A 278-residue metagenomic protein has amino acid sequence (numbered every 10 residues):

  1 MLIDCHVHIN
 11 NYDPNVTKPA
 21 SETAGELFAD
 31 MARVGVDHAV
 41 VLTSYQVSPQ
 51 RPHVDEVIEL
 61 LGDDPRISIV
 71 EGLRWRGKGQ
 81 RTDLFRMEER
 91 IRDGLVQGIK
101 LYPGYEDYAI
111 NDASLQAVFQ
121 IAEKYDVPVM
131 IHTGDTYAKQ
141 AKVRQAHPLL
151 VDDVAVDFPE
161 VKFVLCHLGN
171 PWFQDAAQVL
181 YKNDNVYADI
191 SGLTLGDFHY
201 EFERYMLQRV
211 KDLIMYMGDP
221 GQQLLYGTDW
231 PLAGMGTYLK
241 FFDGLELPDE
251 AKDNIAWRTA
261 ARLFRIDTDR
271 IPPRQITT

Functional and structural regions predicted by a protein language model:
M1-I9, N15, P19-H38, D212 (+2 more regions): Mid-to-C-terminal alpha-helical segments outside catalytic/metal-binding sites
L2-C5, V40-T43, V70-G72, K100 (+3 more regions): Active-site neighborhood of phospho(di)ester-bond hydrolases with catalytic His/Asp-centered motifs
H6, M31, I99, A122 (+5 more regions): Conserved, mostly hydrophobic/aromatic
H6-Y12, H132, H167: Histidine-centered divalent metal-coordination motifs
P14-E22, T43-P52, W75-T82, E106-A113 (+4 more regions): Acidic-and-aromatic substrate-binding clefts and catalytic sites of carbohydrate-active enzymes
E22-L27, R51-I58, T82-R86, P148-V151 (+2 more regions): Alpha-helical scaffolding within the catalytic cores of extracellular/periplasmic polymer-degrading hydrolases
D37-H38, S48-Q145: Active-site gating/metal-coordination segments in enzymes
I67, G94-G98, N111-L225, T277: Catalytic pocket-lining loop regions of alpha/beta-barrel enzymes, especially the amidohydrolase/enolase/GH5 lineages
